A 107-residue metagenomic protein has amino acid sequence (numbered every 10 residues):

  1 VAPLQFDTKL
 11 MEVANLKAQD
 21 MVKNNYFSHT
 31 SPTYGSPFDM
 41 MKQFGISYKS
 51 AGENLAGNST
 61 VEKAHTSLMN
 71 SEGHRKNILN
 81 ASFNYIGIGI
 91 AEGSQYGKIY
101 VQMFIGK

Functional and structural regions predicted by a protein language model:
V1-A2, I46, A51, F83-I86 (+1 more regions): Loop/turn elements at helix/coil->beta-strand transitions in domains of secreted/extracellular proteins
V1-E12, Q95-Y96, K107: Intrinsically disordered, low-complexity, Pro/Ser/Thr/Asn/Gly/Ala-rich spacer/linker segments adjacent to signal
Q5, N25-Y26, I99, M103: Intrinsically disordered, low-complexity N-terminal regions enriched in serine/proline/glycine with scattered basic
K9-A64, I78: Short, surface-exposed glycine/acidic/tryptophan-bearing loops
A56-K107: Disulfide-stabilized extracellular recognition modules
